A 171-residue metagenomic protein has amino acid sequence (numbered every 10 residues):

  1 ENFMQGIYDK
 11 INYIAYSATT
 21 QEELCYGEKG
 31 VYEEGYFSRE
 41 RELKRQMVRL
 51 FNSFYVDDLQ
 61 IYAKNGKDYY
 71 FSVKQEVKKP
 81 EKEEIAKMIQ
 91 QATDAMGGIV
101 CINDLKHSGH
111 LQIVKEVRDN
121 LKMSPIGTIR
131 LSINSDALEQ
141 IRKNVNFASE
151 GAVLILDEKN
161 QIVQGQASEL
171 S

Functional and structural regions predicted by a protein language model:
E1-E28: Juxtamembrane extracytoplasmic/periplasmic/luminal helical "stalk" adjacent to the first N-terminal
Y16, L59-G66, A152-Q161: Short hydrophobic alpha-helical segments used for membrane anchoring or interfacial signaling
E22-L24, Y62, K67-K74, N160-A167: Amphipathic coiled-coil signal-relay and dimerization helices
E28-E33, Q75-K78: Short glycine-enriched, charge-decorated loop/helix-capping segments at active-site entrances that position
V31-E42: Signal-transducing coiled-coil linker helices
E40-F51, Y55, K122-L170: Solvent-exposed, extracytoplasmic
N52-S132: Extracytoplasmic/periplasmic ligand-binding sensor regions of membrane-associated signaling proteins
P80-E84, R142, S171: A short, polar/proline- and glycine-enriched secondary-structure boundary/capping micro-motif
